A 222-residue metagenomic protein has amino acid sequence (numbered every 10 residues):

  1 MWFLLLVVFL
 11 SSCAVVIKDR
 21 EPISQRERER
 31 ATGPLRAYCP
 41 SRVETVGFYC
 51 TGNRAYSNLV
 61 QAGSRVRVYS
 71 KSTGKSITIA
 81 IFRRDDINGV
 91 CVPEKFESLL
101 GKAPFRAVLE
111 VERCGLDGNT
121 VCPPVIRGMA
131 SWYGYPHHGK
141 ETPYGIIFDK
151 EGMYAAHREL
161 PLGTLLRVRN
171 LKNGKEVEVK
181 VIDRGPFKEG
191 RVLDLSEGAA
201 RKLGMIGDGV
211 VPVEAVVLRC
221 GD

Functional and structural regions predicted by a protein language model:
W2-S11: Bacterial N-terminal signal peptides
C13-D222: Secreted/periplasmic proteins
